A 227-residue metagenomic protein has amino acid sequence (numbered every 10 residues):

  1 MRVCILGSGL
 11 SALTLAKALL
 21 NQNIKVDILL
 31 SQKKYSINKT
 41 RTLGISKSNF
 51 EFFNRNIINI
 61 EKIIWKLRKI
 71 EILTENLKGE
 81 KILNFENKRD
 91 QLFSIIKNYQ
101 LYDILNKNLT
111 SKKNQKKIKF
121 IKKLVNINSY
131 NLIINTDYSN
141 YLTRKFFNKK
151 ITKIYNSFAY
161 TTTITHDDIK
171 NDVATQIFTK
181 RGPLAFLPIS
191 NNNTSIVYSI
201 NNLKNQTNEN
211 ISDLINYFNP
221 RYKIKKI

Functional and structural regions predicted by a protein language model:
M1-R2, N131: Conserved acidic residues
C4-S8, A18-R41: Glycine-rich FAD pyrophosphate-binding loop
G7, L30-Q32, T74, I164 (+1 more regions): Short beta-strand/turn micro-motifs composed of small residues that flank or help shape donor/cofactor-binding pockets
A12-L13: N-terminal Rossmann-fold NAD(P) dinucleotide-binding loop
A18, I104, N108, T163: Rossmann-fold NAD(P)-dependent oxidoreductase module
T40-S46, E51: Start-of-domain marker
E51, R55, W65-F146, T152-F158: Conserved N-terminal helical subregion
T136-I227: Conserved FAD-binding catalytic core of PHBH/FMO-like flavoproteins
